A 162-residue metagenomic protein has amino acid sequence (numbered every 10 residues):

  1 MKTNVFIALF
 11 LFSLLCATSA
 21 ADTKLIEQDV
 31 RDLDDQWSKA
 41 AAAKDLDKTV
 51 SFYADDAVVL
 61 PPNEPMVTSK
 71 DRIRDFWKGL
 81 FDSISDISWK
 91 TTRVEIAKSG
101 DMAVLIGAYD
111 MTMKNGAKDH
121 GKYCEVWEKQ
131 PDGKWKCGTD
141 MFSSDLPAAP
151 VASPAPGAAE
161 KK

Functional and structural regions predicted by a protein language model:
M1-V5: Positively charged n-region of N-terminal signal peptides that target proteins for export
I7-C16: Bacterial N-terminal signal peptides
D22-S51, V58-K162: A beta-strand edge to alpha-helix "cap/lid" segment located at domain peripheries
